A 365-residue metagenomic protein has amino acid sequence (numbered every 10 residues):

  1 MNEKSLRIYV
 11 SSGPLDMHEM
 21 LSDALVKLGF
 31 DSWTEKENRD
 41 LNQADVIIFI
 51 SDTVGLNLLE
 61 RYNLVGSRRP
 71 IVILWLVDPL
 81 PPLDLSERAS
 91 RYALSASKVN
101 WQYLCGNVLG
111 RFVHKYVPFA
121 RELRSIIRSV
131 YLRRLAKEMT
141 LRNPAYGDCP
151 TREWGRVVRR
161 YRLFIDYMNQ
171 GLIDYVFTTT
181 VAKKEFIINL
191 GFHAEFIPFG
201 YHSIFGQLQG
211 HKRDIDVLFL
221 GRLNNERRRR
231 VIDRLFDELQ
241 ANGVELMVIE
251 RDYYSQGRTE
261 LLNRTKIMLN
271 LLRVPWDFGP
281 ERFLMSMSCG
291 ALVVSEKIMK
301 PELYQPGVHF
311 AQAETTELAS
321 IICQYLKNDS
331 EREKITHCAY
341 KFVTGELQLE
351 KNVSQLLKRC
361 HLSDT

Functional and structural regions predicted by a protein language model:
N2-A44, F49-G307: Nucleotide-sugar donor-binding catalytic core of glycosyltransferases
L172, R282, I321, C338-A339: Short, hydrophobic/aromatic alpha-helical segments in well-folded domains
E314-E331: C-terminal "capping" alpha-helix adjacent to the active site of nucleotide-linked donor transferases in cell-envelope
L326-C360: A charged, aromatic-enriched C-terminal amphipathic alpha-helix characteristic of glycosyltransferases across folds
H361-T365: Generic C-terminal helix-cap and adjacent flexible tail
